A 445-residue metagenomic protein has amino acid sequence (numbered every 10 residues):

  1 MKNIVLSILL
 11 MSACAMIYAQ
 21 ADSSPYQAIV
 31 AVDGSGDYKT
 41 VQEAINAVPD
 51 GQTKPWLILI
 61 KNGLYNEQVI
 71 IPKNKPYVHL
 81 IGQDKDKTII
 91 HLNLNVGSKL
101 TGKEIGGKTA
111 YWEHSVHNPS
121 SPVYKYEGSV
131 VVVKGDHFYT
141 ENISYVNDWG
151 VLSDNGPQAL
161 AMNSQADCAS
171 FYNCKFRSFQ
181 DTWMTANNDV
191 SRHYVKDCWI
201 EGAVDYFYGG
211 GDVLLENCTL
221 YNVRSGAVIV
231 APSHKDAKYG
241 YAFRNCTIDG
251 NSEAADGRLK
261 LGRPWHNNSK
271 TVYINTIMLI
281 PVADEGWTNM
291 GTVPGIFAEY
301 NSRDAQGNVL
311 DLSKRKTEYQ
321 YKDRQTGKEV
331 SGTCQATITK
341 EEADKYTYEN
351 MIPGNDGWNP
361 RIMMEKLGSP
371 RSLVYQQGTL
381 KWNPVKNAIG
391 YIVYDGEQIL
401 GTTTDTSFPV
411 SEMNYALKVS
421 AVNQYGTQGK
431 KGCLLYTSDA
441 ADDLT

Functional and structural regions predicted by a protein language model:
M1, Q20, E299, A440-A441: Intrinsically disordered, low-complexity peptide-like regions
M1-S23, I105, A110-W112: Bacterial Sec-dependent N-terminal signal peptides
N3-I8, A13-C14, Q377, E397 (+2 more regions): Generic N-terminal initiation segments characterized by hydrophobic and/or small/turn-forming residues
I8-L9, P49, T445: A ubiquitous, low-specificity "background" feature that marks scattered single residues across proteins without
C14-M16, I29, V228, A441-D442: Intrinsic disorder/low-complexity segments
M16-Y18, T406, L444: Compositionally biased non-globular segments, especially hydrophobic aliphatic-rich helices of signal peptides
A21-T379, N383-I392, I399-L435: Sequence-level preference for short, compositionally simple segments enriched in small aliphatic or small polar residues
Y436-L444: Conserved small/polar residues in nucleotide/adenosyl-binding loops
